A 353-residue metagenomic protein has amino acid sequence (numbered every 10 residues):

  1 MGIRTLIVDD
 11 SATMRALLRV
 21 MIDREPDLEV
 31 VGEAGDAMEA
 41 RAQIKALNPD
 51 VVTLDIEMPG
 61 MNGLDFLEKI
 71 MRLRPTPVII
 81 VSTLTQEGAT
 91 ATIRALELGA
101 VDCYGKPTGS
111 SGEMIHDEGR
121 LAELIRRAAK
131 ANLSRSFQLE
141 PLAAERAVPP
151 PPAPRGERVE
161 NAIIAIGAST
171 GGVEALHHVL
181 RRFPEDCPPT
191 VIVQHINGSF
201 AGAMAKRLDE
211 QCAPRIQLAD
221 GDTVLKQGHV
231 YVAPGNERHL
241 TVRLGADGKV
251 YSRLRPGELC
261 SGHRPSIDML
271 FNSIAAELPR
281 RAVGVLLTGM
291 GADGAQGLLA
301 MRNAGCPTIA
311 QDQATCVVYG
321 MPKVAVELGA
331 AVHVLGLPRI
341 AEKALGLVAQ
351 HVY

Functional and structural regions predicted by a protein language model:
G2-R4, A12-D23, D27, M38-E39 (+3 more regions): Conserved acid/base catalytic micro-environments in cytosolic active-site loops
D9: Conserved acidic carboxylate
G35: Glycine-rich phosphate/oxyanion-binding loops and their immediately adjacent helices within cytosolic catalytic domains
